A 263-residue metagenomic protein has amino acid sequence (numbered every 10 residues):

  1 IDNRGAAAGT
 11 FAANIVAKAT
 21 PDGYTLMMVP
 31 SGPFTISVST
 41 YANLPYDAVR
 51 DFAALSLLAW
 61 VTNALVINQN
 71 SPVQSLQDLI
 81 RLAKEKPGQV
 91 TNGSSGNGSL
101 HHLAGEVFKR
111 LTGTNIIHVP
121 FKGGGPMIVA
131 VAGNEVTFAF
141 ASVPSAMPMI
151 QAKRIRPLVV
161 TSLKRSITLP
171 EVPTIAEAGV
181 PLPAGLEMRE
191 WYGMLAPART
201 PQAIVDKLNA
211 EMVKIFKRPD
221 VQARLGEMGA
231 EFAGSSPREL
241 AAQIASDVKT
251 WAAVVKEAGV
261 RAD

Functional and structural regions predicted by a protein language model:
I1: Short conserved active-site loop signatures built around small residues
R4-A12, V61, G96, V119-V129 (+2 more regions): Short helix-initiation/N-cap motifs at beta->coil->alpha
A7-T10, L26-I36, F52, L57-L58 (+1 more regions): Ligand-binding clamshell of periplasmic/extracellular solute-binding protein-like
T10-P21, V107, L111, G125-E135 (+2 more regions): Short helices/loops that flank or line small-molecule/ion binding pockets
K18-T25, S39-P126, F138, I175-V180 (+1 more regions): Hinge/capping helix and adjacent helix->loop/strand transition within the periplasmic-binding protein
L26-V29, F121, F140-A141, V160 (+1 more regions): Short beta-strand and adjacent tight-turn residues that come in two discontinuous sequence segments and form the edges
G32-N43, V107-L111, F138-T174: A ligand-binding cleft/hinge motif common to bilobed small-molecule-binding domains
T114, Q151-A152, E171, Q202-D263: An extracytoplasmic/periplasmic, membrane-proximal ligand-sensing/linker region
